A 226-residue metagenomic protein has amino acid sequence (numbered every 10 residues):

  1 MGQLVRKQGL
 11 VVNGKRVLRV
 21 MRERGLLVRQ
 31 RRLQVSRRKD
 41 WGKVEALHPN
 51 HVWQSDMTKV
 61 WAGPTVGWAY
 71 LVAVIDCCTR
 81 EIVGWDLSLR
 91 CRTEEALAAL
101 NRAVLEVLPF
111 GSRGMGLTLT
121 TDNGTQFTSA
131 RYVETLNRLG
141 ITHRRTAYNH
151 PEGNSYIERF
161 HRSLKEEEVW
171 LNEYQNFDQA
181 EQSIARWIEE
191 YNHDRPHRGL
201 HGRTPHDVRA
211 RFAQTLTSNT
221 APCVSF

Functional and structural regions predicted by a protein language model:
M1, V17, D56, V74 (+10 more regions): Mobile genetic element proteins and their domesticated derivatives, centered on retroelements and DNA transposons
M1-V52, P151, T204-Q214: Basic, flexible linker segments flanking DNA-binding modules in nucleic acid-interacting mobile-element proteins
K7-L10, E45-L47, A62-P64, P151-G153 (+1 more regions): Conserved, non-catalytic sequence blocks in retroelement Pol enzymes and Pol-derived host proteins
R31-V35, L87, T118-N123, N137-Y156 (+1 more regions): RNase H-like polynucleotidyl transferase catalytic core
Q54-V83: An active-site-proximal beta-strand-loop segment
G67, D86-G111: Active-site beta-loop-alpha junctions of metal-dependent nucleic acid enzymes, especially the RNase H-like/DDE
L100, G111-T128, A147, P151 (+1 more regions): Acidic/histidine-rich, metal-coordinating catalytic segments
N137-I141, R162-F226: C-terminal domain-tail junction helix/linker
